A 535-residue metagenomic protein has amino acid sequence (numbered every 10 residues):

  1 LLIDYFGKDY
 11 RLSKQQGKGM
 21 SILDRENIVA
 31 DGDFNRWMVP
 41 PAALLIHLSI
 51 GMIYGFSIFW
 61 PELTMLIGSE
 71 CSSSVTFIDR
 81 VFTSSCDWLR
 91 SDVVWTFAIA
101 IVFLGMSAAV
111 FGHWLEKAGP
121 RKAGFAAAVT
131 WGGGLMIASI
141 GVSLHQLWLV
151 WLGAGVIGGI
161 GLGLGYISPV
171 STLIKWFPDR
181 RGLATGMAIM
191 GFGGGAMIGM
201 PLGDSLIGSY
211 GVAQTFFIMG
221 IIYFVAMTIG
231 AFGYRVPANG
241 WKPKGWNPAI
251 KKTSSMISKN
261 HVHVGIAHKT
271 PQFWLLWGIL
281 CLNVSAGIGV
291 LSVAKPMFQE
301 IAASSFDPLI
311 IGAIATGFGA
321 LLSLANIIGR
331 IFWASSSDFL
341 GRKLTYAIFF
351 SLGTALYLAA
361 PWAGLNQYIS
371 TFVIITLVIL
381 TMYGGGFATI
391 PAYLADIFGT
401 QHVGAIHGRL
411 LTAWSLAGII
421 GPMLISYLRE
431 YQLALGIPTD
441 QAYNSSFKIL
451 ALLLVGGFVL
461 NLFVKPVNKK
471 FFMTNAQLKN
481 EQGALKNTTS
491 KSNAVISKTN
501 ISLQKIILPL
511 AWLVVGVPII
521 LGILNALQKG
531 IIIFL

Functional and structural regions predicted by a protein language model:
R36-G55, H268-G287, A511-V515: Pair of pore-lining "gating" transmembrane helices in MFS-fold secondary transporters
F56-P61, G265-I328, G421, I425 (+2 more regions): Extracytoplasmic gate region of multi-pass secondary transporters
L63, L164-F177, G385-F398: Intracellular juxtamembrane helix-capping segments at the cytosolic ends of symmetry-related transmembrane helices
W95-H113, A320-F332: Central cavity-lining transmembrane alpha-helices of secondary-active solute carriers, predominantly the Major
T130-S143, L352-L365: C-terminal ends and interior cores of transmembrane alpha-helices in multi-pass membrane transporters/permeases
L147-G163, T371-G385: Hydrophobic core of transmembrane alpha-helices in multi-pass small-molecule transporters, especially MFS/SLC-type
I157-M190: Cytoplasmic helix-loop-helix junction between adjacent transmembrane helices in 12-TM secondary transporters
F192-N239: Helix-loop-helix hairpin linking two adjacent transmembrane segments in secondary transporters
